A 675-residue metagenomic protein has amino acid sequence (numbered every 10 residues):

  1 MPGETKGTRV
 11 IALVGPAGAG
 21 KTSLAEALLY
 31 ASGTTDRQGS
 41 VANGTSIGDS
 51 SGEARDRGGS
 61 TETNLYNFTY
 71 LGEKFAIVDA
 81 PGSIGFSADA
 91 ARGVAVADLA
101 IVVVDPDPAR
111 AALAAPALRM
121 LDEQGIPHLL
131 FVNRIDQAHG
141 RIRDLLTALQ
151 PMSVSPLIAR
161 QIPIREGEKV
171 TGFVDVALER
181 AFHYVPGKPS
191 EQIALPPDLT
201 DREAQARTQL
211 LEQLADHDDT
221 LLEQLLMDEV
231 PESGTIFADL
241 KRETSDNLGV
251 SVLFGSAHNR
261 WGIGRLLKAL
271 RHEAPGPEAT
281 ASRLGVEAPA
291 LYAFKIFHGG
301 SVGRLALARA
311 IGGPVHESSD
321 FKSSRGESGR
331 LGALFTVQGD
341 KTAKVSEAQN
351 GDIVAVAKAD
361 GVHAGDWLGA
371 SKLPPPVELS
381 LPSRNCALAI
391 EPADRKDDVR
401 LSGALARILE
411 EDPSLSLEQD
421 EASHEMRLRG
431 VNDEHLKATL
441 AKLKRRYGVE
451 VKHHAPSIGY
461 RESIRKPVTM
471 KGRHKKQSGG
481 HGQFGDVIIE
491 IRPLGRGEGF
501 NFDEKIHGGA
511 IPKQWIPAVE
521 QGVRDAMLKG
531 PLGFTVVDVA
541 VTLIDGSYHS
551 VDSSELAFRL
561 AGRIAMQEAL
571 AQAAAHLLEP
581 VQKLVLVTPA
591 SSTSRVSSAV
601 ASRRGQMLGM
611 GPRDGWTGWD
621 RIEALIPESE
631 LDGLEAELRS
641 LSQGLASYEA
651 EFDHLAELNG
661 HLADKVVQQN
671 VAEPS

Functional and structural regions predicted by a protein language model:
M1-S675: Structural and coupling elements of P-loop NTPases
